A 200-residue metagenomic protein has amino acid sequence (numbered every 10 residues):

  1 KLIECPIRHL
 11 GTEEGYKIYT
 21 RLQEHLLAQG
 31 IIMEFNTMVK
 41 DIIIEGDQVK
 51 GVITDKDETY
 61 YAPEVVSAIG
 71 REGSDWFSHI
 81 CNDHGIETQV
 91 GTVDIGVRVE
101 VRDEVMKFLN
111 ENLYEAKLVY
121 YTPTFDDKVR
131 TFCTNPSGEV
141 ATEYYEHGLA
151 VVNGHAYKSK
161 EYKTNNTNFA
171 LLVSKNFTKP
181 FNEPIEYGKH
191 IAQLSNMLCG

Functional and structural regions predicted by a protein language model:
K1-G200: Residues forming the flavin
